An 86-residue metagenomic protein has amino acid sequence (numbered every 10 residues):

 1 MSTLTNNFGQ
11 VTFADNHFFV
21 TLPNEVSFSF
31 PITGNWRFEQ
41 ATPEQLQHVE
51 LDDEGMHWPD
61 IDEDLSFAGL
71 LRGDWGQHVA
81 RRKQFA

Functional and structural regions predicted by a protein language model:
M1-A86: Motif-centric detector for short Cys/His coordination patterns
